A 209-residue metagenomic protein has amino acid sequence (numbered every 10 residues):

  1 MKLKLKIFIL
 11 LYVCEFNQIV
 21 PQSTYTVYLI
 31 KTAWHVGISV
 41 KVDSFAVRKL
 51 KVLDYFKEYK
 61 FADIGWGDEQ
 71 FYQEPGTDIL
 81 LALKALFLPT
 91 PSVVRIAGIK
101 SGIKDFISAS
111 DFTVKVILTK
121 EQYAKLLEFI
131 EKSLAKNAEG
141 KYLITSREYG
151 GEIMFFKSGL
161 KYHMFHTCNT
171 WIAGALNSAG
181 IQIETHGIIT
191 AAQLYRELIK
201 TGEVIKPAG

Functional and structural regions predicted by a protein language model:
M1-S23: Bacterial Sec-dependent N-terminal signal peptides
S23-A33, G37, K41-K157: Non-catalytic ligand/cofactor/substrate-binding and regulatory segments of enzyme domains
K132-G209: Activation targets extended, charge/polar-rich intrinsically disordered C-terminal tails
